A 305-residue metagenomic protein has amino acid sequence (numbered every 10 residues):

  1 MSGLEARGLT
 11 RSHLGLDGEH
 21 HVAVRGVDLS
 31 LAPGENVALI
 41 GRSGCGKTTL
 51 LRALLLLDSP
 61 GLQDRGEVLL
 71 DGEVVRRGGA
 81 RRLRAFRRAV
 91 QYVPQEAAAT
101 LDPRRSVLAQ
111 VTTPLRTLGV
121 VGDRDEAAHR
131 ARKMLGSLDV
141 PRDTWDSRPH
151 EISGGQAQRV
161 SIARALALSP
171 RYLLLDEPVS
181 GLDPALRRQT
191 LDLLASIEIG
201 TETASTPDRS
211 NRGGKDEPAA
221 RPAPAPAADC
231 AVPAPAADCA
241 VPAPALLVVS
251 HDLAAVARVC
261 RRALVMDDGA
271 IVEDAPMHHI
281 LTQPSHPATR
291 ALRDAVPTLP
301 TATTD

Functional and structural regions predicted by a protein language model:
Q63-V74: Conserved ABC transporter NBD signature motif
V75-Q91, T117, R124, H279-P284: ABC ATPase NBD coupling module
E126-D143: Conserved ABC ATPase "signature" region
R148-I152, Q156: Conserved ABC ATPase signature
S169: Conserved catalytic motifs of ABC-family nucleotide-binding domains
D274-A275: ABC ATPase "signature
